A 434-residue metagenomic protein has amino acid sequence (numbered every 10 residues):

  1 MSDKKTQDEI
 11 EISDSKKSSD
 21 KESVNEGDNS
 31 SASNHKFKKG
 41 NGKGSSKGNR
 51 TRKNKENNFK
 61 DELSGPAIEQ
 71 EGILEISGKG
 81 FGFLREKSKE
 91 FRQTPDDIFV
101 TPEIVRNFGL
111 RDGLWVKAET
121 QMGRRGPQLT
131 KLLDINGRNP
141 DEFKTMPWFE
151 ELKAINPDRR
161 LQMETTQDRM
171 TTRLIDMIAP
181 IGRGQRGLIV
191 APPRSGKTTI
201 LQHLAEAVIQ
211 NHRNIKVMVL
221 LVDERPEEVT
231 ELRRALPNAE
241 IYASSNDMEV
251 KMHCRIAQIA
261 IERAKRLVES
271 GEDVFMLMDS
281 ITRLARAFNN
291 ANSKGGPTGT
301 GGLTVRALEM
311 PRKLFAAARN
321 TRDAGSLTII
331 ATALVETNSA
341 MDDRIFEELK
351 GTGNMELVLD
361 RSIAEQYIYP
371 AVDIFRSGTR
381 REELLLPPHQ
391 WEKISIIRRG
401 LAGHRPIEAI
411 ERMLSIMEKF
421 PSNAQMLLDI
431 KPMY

Functional and structural regions predicted by a protein language model:
M1-A67, I73-E75, G80-F81, S88-D96 (+1 more regions): Charged, low-complexity terminal tails
Q93-P102, T165-T171: Short, structured beta-strand/loop micro-motifs enriched in basic residues and often containing a Trp
I104, T120-R125, R194: Short, charged beta-turn/beta-strand-edge "cap" motif at the junction between a beta-strand and an adjacent loop
I104-K117: Short nucleic-acid-contacting surface segments enriched for D/E, G, S/T with interspersed K/R
M122-I189: P-loop NTP-binding catalytic core
G187, S195-G196, L204-V208, H212-Y434: P-loop NTPase catalytic core
